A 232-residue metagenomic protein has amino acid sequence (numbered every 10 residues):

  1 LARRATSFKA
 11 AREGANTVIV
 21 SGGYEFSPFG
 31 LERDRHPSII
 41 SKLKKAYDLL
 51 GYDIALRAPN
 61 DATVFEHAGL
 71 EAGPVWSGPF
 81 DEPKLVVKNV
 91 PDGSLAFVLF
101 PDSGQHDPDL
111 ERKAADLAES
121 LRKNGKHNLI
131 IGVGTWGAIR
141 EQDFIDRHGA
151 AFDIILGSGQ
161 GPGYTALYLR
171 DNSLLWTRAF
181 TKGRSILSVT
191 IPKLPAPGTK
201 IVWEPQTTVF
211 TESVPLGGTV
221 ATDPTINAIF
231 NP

Functional and structural regions predicted by a protein language model:
L1-N231: Acidic, metal/ion-coordinating pockets
